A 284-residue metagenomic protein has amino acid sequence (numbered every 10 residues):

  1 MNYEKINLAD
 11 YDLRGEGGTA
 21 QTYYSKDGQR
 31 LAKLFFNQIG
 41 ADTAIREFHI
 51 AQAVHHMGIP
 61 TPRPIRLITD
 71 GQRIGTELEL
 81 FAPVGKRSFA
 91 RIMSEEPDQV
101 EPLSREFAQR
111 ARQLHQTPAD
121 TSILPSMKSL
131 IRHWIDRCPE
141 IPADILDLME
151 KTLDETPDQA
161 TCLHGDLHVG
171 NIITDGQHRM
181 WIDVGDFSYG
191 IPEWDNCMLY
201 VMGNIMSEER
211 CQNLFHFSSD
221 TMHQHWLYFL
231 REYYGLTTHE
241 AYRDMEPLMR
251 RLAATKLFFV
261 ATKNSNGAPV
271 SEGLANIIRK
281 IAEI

Functional and structural regions predicted by a protein language model:
M1-E4, T69, Q116-G165, V169-G170 (+1 more regions): An alpha-helical support segment within catalytic cores of ATP-dependent transferases
M1-K5, V270-I284: Regulatory N- and C-terminal appendages and interdomain linkers associated with kinase/kinase-like NTP transferase
Y11-T121, P157: ATP-binding pocket architecture of kinase catalytic cores
R14, G18-K26, M149-W194: Active-site acidic catalytic loop and adjacent metal/ATP-binding pocket of ATP-dependent phosphoryl transfer enzymes
H49, P97-D98, L130-H133, M180 (+2 more regions): Glycine-rich, phosphate-binding/catalytic loops in enzymes
A90-S94, P102, P118-S129, V184 (+2 more regions): Inter-domain helical "communication" segments and dimerization helices that couple sensory or membrane-embedded modules
N196-T237, R251-G267: Active-site activation/catalytic loop segments of kinase-like enzymes and analogous catalytic loops in related
T238-R250: All-alpha amphipathic helical-bundle segments outside canonical DNA-binding/catalytic cores that form hydrophobic
